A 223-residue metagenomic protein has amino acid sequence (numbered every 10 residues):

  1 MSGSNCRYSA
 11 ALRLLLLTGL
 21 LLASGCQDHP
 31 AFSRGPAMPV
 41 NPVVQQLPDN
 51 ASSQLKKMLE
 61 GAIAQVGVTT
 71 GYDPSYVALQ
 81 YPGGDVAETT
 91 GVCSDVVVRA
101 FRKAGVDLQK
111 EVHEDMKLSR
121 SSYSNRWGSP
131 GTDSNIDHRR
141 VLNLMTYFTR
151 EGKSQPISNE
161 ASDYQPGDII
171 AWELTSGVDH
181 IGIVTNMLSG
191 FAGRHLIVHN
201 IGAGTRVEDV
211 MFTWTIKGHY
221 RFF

Functional and structural regions predicted by a protein language model:
M1-Y8: N-terminal secretory signal peptides that target proteins for export/translocation
L22-G25: C-terminal motif of bacterial Sec signal peptides marking the signal peptidase cleavage site
Q27-H29: Bacterial signal peptide processing site
V43-S52, L79-E88, P130-S134, Q155-N159: Second-shell loop/turn segments in exported
L55-L59, K117-I197: ...with weaker cross-activation on analogous glycine-rich loops/strands in unrelated enzymes
I63, G67, V98-V106, H113 (+2 more regions): Sec-exported extracytoplasmic/periplasmic mature domains
D73-S94, D107-G131: Acidic helix-start/capping segments at beta-turn-to-alpha-helix junctions
A192-F223: Low-complexity, Gly/Ser/Thr/Pro-rich intrinsically disordered linker/tail segments
